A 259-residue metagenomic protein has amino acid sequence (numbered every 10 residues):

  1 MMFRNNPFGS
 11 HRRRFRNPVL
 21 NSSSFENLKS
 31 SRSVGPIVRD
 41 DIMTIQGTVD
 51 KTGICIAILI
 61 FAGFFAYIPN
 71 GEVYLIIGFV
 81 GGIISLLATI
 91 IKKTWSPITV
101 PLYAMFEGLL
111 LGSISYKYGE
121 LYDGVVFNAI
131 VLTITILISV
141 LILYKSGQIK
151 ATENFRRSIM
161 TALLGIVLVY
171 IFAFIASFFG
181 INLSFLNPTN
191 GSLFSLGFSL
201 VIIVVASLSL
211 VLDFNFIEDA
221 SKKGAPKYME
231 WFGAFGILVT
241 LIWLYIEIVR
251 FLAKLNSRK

Functional and structural regions predicted by a protein language model:
M1-K259: A hydrophobic alpha-helical transmembrane-helix feature that marks the membrane cores and membrane-interface segments
